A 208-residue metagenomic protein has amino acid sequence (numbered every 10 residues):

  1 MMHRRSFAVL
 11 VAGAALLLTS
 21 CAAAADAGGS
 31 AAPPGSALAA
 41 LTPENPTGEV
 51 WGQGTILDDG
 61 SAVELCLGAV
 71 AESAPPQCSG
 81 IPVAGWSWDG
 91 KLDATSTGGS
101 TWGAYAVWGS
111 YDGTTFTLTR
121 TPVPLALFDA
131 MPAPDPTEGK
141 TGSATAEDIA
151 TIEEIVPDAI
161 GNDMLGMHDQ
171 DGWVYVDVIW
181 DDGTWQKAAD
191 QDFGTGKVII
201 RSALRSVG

Functional and structural regions predicted by a protein language model:
M2-V11, L18-G208: OB-fold and OB-like single-stranded nucleic-acid-recognition modules and their adjacent interaction interfaces
